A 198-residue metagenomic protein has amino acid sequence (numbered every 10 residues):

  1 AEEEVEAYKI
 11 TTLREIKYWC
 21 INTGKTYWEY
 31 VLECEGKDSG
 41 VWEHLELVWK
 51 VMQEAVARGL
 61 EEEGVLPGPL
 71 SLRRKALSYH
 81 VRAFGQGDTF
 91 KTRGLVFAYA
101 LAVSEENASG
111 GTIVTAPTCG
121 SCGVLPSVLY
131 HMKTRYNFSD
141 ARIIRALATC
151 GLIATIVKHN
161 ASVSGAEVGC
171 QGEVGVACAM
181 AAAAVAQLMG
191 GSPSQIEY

Functional and structural regions predicted by a protein language model:
A1-S39, S192-E197: Mobile "lid/hinge" segments at catalytic clefts and subdomain interfaces of large enzymes
E3-T11, T134-F138, V185: Short, exposed beta-strand "edge-strand" segments with a Pro/Gly-rich flavor and a Y/T-containing core
C20, C34, C119-C122, C150 (+2 more regions): Generic recognition of cysteine residues
S39-G169: Accessory "access/gating" subregions that flank catalytic or transport cores
V157-Y198: Hydrophobic alpha-helical bundle architecture
